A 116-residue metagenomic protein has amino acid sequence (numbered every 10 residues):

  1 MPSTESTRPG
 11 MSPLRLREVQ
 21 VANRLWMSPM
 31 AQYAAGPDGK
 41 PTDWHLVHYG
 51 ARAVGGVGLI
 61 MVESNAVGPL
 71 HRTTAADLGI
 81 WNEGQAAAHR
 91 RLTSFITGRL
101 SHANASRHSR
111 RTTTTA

Functional and structural regions predicted by a protein language model:
M1-A116: Flavin-dependent oxidoreductase catalytic cores
